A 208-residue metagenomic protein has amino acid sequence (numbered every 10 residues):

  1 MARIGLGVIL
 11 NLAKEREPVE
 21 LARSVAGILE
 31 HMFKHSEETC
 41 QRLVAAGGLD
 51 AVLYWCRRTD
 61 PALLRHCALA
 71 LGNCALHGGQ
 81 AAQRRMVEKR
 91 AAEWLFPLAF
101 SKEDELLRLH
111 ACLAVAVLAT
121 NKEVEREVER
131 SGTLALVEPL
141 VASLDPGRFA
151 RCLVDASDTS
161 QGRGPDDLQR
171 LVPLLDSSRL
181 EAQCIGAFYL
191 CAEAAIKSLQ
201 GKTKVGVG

Functional and structural regions predicted by a protein language model:
M1-I4, R16-L21, E38-A46, A62-L63 (+8 more regions): Short, hydrophobic/charged alpha-helical patches characteristic of ARM/HEAT alpha-solenoid repeats and analogous
G7-E17, D50-R57, E93-E103, A135-A142 (+2 more regions): HEAT/HEAT-like alpha-solenoid repeats
V8-A13, R23-E37, A51-Y54, R65-G79 (+5 more regions): Alpha-helical solenoid repeat architecture
P18, S36, D60, D104 (+3 more regions): Helix N-cap and loop-to-helix transition residues
H31, L144-D145: A signal for specific C-terminal beta-sheet/loop modules enriched in small/flexible residues with GP/PG/PP motifs
A45, F100, H110, T120 (+1 more regions): WD40 beta-propeller repeat blades
R85-M86, L95, E123, V137: Short intrinsically disordered, low-complexity segments
